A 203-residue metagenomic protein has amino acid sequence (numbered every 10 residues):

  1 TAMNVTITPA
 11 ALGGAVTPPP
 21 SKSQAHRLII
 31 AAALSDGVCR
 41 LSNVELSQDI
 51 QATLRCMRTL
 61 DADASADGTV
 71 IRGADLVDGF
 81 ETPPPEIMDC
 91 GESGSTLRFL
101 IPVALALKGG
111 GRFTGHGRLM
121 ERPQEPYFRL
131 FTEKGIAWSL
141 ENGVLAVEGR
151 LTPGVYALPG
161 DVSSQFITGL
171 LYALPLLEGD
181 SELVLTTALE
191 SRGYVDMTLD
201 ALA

Functional and structural regions predicted by a protein language model:
T1-A203: Structural preference for solvent-exposed beta-strand-turn elements and adjacent flexible terminal/loop segments within
